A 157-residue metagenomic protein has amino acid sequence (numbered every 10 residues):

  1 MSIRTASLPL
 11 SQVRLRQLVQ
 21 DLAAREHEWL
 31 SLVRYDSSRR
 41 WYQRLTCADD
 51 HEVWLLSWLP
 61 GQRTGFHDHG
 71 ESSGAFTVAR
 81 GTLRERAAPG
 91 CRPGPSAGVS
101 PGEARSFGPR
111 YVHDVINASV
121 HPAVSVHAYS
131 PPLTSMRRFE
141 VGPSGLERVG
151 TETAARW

Functional and structural regions predicted by a protein language model:
M1-H27: N-terminal leader/capping segments at the start of a protein or of a new domain
S31-Q62: A short glycine-rich, His/Asp/Glu-containing loop-to-beta-strand
W54-H69, G108-R110: Conserved short histidine dyad/triad with adjacent acidic residue
P60, E71-P89: Glycine- and acidic-residue-biased ligand/ion/polar-headgroup-sensing regions
F66-H69, R86-P95, N117, M136-E140: A short secondary-structure junction signal
A75, A87-D114, T151-T153: Short acidic-glycine-tyrosine-enriched beta hairpin
G108-S135: Ligand-binding loop in jelly-roll beta-barrel domains
A128-W157: Conserved double-stranded beta-helix
